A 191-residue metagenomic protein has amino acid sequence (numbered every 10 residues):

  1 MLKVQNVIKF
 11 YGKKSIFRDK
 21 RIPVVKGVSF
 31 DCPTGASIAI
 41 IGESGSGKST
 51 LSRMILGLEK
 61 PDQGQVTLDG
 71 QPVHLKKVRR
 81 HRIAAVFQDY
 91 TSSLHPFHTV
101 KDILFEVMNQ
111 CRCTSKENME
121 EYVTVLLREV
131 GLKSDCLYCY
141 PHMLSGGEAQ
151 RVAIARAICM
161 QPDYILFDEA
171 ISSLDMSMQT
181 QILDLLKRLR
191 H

Functional and structural regions predicted by a protein language model:
F17-D19, Q71-A84, D102, Q110: ABC ATPase NBD coupling module
I41-E43: The feature captures the beta-strand-to-loop junction immediately N-terminal to the Walker
L56: Helix-to-loop junction immediately C-terminal to a conserved catalytic motif
E117-D135, L186: Conserved ABC ATPase "signature" region
Y140-L144, E148: Conserved ABC ATPase signature
I154, L166, I182: Hydrophobic anchor residue at the start of the ABC signature
Q161: Conserved catalytic motifs of ABC-family nucleotide-binding domains
